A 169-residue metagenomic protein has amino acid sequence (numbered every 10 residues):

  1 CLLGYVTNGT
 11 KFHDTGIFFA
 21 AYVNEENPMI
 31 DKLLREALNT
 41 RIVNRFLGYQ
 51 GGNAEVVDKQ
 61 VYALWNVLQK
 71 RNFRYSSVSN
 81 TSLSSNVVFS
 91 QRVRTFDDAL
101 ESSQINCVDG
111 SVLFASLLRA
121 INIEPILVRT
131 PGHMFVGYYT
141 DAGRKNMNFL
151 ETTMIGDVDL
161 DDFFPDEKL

Functional and structural regions predicted by a protein language model:
C1-I17: Extended acidic/polar, glycine-enriched regions that form or flank non-catalytic beta-rich accessory modules
K11, K32-I42, I126, F163-L169: Charged, low-complexity, helix-prone segments enriched in Lys/Glu/Asp/Gln
F12, F18-F19, F46, F73 (+6 more regions): Phenylalanine-focused residue identity feature
H13-D14, V56-V57, L117-A120: Short amphipathic alpha-helical surface micro-motifs
Y22-S102, R144: Secondary-structure boundary elements
I105: Long, structured stretches of catalytic cores involved in phosphate-ester chemistry, encompassing
V108-L169: Hydrophobic/aromatic-rich core segments of domains that either
